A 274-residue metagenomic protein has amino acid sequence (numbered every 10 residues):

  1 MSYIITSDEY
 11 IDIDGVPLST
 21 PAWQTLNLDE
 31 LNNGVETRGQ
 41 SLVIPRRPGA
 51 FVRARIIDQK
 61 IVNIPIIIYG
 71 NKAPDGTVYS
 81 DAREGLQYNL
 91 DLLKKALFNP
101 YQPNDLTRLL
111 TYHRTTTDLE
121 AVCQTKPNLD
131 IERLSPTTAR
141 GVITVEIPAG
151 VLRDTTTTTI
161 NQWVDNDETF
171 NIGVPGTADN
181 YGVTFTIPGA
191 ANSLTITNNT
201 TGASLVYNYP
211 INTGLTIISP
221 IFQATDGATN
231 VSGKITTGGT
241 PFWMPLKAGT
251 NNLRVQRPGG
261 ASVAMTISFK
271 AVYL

Functional and structural regions predicted by a protein language model:
M1-V43: Polar/acidic, low-complexity leader/linker segments enriched in S/T/G and N/D
R46-S80, P136-V151, N251: Oligomerization/assembly interface segments of phage tail-like spikes and tubes
V52-R53, E132-R133, P241-W243: Beta-strand-rich interaction surfaces with strong enrichment in secreted/lumenal proteins
I56-K60, P100-Y101, S135-A139, T177-D179 (+2 more regions): Solvent-exposed loop and beta-edge segments used for protein-protein assembly and interaction
D58-T115: Long, hydrophobic/aromatic-enriched structural stretches that serve as scaffold segments
V62-I64, A121, G141-I143, V183 (+2 more regions): Hydrophobic residues positioned within well-ordered beta-strands of beta-sheet architectures
Q102-D154: Short beta-strand and beta-hairpin "edge-sheet" elements
R153-L274: Intrinsically disordered, low-complexity segments enriched in serine, threonine, and glycine
